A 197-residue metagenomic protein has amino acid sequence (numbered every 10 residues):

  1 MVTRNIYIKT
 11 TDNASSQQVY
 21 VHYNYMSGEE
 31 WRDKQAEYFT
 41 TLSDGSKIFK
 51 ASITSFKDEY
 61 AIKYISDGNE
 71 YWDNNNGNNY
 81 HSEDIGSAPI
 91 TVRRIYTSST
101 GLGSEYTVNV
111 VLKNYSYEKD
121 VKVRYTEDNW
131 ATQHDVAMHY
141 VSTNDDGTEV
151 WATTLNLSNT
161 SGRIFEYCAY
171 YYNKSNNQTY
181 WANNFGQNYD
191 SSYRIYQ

Functional and structural regions predicted by a protein language model:
M1-Q197: Glycan-association/targeting regions that enable binding to alpha-glucans and other polysaccharides
